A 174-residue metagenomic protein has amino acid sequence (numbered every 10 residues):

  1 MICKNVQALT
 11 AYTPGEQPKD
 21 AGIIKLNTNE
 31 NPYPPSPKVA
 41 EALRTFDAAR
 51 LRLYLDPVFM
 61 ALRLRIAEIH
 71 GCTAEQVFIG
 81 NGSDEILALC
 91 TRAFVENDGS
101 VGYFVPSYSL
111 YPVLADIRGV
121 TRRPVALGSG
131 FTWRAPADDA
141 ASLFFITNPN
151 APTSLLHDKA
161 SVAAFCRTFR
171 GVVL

Functional and structural regions predicted by a protein language model:
M1-L53, D139-N148: N-terminal "arm"/small-domain region of PLP-dependent enzymes with the aminotransferase-like
N29-P32, S83-D84, Y108, N148-P152: Short glycine-rich anion-binding loops that position phosphate/pyrophosphate groups of nucleotides and phosphorylated
M60-S100, R118: Phosphate-binding glycine-rich loop
A93-L114, G128: Conserved PLP-anchoring active-site segment centered on the Schiff-base-forming lysine
L114-A115, F165: Hydrophobic/aromatic ligand-binding patch that stacks against planar heteroaromatic rings of cofactors or nucleotides
G119-L127: Short beta-strand->loop structural element characteristic of the AMP-binding/adenylate-forming
G128-L174: Active-site phosphate-binding strand-loop segment of PLP-dependent enzymes
